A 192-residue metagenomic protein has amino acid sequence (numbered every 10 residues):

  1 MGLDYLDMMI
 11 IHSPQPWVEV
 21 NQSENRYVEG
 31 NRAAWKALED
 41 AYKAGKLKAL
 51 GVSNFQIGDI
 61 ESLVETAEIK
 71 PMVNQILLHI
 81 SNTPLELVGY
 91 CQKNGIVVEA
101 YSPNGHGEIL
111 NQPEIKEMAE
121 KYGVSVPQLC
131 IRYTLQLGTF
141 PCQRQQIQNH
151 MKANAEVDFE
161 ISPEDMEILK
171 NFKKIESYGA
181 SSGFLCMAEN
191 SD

Functional and structural regions predicted by a protein language model:
M1-D7: A glycine-rich helix->loop->beta "capping" turn within Rossmann-like NAD(P)(H)-dependent oxidoreductase domains
I10: N-terminal Rossmann-like NAD(P) cofactor-binding module of classical short-chain dehydrogenase/reductase
S13-D192: Beta/alpha (TIM)-barrel catalytic core signal, keyed to glycine-rich beta->alpha loops juxtaposed to Asp/Glu that bind
